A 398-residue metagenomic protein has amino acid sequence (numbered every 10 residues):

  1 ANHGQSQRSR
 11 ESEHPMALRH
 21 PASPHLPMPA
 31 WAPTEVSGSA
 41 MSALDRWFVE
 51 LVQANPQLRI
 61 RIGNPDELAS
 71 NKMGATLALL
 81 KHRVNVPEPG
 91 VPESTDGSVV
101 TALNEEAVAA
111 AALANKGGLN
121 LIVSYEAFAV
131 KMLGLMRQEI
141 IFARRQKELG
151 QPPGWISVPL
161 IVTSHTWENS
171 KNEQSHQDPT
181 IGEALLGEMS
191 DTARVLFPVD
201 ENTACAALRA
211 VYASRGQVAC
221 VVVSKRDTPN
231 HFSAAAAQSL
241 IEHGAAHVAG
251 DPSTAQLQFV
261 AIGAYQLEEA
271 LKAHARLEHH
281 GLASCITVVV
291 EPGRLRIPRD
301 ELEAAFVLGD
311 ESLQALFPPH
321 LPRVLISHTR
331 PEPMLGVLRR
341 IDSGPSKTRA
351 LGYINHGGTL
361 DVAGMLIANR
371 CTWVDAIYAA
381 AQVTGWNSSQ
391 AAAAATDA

Functional and structural regions predicted by a protein language model:
A1, P153-S157, T163-E183, A213-A398: Thiamine diphosphate
A1-L103, A111-A114, N120, Q256-Q258 (+7 more regions): Conserved acidic/glycine
Q7-H20, G38-M41, R46, E50-P56 (+2 more regions): Active-site cores of enzymes that catalyze phosphoryl transfer or operate on phosphate-rich substrates
L51-A54, N115, E139-L149, E188-T192 (+5 more regions): Change "in soluble alpha/beta enzymes" to "in soluble alpha/beta proteins
L58-I60, W167, D191-T192, L282-S284: A generic structural motif
G63-N64, T101, L121-V123, L160-V162 (+4 more regions): General beta-strand structural signal in soluble alpha/beta enzymes
D66, Y125-F128, E201, I262-Q266: Short beta->alpha junction loops/turns
S70-G187, N202-R209, L271, R276 (+6 more regions): Thiamine diphosphate
